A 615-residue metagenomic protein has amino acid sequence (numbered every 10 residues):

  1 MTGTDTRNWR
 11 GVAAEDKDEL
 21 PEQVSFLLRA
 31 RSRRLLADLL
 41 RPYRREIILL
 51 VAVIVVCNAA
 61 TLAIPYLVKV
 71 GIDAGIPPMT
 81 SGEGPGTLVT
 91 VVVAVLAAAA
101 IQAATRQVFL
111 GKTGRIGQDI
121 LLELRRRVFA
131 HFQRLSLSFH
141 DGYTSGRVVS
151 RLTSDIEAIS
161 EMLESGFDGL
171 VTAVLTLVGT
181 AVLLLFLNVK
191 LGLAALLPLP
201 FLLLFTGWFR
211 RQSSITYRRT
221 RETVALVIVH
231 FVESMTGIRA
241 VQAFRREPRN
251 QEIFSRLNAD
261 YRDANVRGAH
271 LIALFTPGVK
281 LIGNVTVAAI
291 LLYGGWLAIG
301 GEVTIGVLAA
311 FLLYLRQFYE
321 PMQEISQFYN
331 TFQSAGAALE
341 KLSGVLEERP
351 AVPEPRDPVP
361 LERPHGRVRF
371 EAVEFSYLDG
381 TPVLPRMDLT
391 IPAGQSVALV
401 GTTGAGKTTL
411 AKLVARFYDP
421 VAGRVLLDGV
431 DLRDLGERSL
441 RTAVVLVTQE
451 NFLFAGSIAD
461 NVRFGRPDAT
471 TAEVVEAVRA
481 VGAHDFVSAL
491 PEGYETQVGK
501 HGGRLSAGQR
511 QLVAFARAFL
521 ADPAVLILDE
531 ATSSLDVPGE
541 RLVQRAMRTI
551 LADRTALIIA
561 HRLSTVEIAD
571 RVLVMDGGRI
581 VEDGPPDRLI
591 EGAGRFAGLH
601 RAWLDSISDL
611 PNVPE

Functional and structural regions predicted by a protein language model:
M1-T61, I76-V91, F109-T113, G117 (+7 more regions): Membrane-integrated ABC transporters
P21-R29, A52-V53, A60-D73, A98-S145 (+12 more regions): Juxtamembrane helix-loop junctions of ABC transporter transmembrane domains
R44-R45, L137-S138, S154-L163, F167 (+9 more regions): An intracellular "coupling" helix at the cytosolic face of ABC transporter transmembrane type-1 domains
E46-V56, S165-R219, I290-V303, E320: Transmembrane helices of ABC transporter permease
I47-T105, L185-K190, A288, G301-I305: Transmembrane helix-loop-helix hairpins at lipid-water interfaces of multipass membrane proteins, especially the type-1
P78-M79, L183-L197, R267, L271-E340 (+1 more regions): Helix-loop-helix
E354-P355, L361-E615: ABC-type nucleotide-binding domain
